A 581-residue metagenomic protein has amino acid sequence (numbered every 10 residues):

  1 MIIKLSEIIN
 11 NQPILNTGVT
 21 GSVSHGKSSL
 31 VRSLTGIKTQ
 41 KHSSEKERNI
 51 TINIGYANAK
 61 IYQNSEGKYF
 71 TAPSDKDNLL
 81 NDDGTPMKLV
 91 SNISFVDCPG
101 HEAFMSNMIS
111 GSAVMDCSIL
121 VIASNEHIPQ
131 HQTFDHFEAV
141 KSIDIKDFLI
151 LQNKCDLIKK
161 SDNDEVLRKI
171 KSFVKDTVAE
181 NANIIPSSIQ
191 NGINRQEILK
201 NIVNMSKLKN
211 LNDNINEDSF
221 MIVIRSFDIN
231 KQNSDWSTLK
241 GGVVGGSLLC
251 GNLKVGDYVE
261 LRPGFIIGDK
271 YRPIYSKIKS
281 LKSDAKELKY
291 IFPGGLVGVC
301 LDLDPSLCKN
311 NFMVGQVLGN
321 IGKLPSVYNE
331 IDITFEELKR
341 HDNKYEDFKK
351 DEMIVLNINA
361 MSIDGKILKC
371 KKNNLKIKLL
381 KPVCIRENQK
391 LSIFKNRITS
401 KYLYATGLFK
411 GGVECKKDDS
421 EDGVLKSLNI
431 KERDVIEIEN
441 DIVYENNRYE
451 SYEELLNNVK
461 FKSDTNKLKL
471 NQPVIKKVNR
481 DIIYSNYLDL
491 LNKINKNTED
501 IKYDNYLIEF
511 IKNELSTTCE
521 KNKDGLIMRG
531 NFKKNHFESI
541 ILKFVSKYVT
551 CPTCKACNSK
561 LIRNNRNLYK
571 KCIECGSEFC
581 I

Functional and structural regions predicted by a protein language model:
M1-P13, S65-P73, D83, Y271 (+1 more regions): Intrinsic disorder/low-complexity signal
I2-C98: Conserved G1/Walker A P-loop phosphate-binding module
I2-K4, N11-G36, S91-F95, V114-I122 (+4 more regions): Helix-rich terminal scaffold detector
I9, S172-K339: Conserved catalytic-core segments of large NTP-driven translation/proteostasis enzymes
N16-V19, L157-K160, P305-E432: C-terminal effector modules of nucleic-acid-centric enzymes and ribosome-associated factors
L89-S94, C98-F104, A113-D164: Conserved Switch II/interswitch segment of TRAFAC-class P-loop GTPases
E432-E538: Long, charged N-terminal interaction/targeting segments
K523-I581: Cys/His-clustered metal-coordination modules, chiefly Zn-binding fingers
